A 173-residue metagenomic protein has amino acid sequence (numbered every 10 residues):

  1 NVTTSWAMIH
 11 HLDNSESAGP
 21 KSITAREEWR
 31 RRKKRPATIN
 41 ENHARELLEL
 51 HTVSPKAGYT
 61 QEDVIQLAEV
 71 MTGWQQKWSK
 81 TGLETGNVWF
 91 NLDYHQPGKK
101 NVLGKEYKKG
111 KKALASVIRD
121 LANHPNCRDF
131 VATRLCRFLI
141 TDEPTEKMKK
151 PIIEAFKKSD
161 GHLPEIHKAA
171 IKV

Functional and structural regions predicted by a protein language model:
N1-V173: Active-site substrate-binding loop specific to GH73 endo-beta-N-acetylglucosaminidase modules in bacterial autolysins
